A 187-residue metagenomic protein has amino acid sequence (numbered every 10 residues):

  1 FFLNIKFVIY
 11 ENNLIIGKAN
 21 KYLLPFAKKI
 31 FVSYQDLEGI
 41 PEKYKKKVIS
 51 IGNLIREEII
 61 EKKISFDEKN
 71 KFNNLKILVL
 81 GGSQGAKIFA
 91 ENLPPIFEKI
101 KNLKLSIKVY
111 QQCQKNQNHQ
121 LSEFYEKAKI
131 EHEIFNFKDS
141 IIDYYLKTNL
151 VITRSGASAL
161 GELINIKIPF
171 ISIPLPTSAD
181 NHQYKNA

Functional and structural regions predicted by a protein language model:
F2-I64: Active-site-proximal region of nucleotide-activated glycan assembly enzymes, centered on histidine/acidic-rich loops
I5-F7, N149-L150, K167-L175: Structural loop-to-beta junction motif characteristic of Rossmann-like glycosyltransferase folds
V8-I9, F31, L78, Y110 (+1 more regions): Structural detector of well-ordered beta-strand residues that form the stable sheet scaffold of enzyme domains
N20-K21, E98, G161: Alpha-helical segments flanking ligand/cofactor-binding loops in enzyme cores
Q35, G82, Q114, S155-A157 (+1 more regions): Short glycine-/small-residue-rich Rossmann-like dinucleotide-binding loops
S50-I51, F135, I173: Hydrophobic residues at beta-strand termini and immediately following loops that shape nucleotide-binding pockets
I64, K69-L150, Y184-A187: Donor-nucleotide binding loops and adjacent catalytic segments primarily of GT-B fold Leloir glycosyltransferases
I130, L146-G161, I168-P169: Acidic donor-binding loop of glycosyltransferase active sites
